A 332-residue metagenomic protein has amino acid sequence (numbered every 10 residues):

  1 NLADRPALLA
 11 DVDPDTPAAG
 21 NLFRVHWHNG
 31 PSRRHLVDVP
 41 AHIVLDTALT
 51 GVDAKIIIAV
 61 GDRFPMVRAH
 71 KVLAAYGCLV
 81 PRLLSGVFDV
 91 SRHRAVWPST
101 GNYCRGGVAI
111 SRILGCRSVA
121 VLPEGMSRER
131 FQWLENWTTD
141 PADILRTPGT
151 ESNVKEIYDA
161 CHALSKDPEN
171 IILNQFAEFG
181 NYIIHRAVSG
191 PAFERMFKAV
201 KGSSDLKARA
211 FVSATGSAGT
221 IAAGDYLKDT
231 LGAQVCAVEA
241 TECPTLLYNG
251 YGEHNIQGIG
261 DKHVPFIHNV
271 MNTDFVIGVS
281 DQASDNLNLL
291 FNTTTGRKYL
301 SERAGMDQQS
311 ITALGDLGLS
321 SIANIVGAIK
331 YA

Functional and structural regions predicted by a protein language model:
N1-S91: Positively charged, low-complexity intrinsically disordered leader regions
F64-V72, H93-Y103, A177, R209-S217 (+1 more regions): Active-site nucleophile and cofactor-binding loops and adjacent substrate-binding regions of central metabolic enzymes
A74-G86, E178-K198, L287-Y299: Helix-loop module immediately N-terminal to the HCX5R catalytic loop in PTP-like cysteine phosphatase domains
C78-V87, R105-R117, D225-L231, I329-A332: Alpha-helix C-terminal capping segments
G86-G125, S204-T220: A short, small-residue-rich loop immediately preceding and capping a beta-strand
R94, R105-A163, T245-G258, K262-V264: Active-site-proximal loop->helix
K155-E169, A177, K228-L319: Active-site/ligand-binding loops adjacent to catalytic centers
F176-Q234: Glycine-rich ThDP/TPP pyrophosphate-binding loop and its adjacent helix/strand module within ThDP-dependent enzymes
